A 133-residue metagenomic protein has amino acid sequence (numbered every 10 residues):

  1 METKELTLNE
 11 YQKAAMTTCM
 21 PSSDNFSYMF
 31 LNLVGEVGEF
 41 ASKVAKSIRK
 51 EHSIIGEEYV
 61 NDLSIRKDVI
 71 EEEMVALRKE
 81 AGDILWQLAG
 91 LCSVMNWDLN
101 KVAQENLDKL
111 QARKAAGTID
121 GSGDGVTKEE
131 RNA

Functional and structural regions predicted by a protein language model:
M1-A81, L85-A133: Flexible "arm" and connector segments at domain edges
